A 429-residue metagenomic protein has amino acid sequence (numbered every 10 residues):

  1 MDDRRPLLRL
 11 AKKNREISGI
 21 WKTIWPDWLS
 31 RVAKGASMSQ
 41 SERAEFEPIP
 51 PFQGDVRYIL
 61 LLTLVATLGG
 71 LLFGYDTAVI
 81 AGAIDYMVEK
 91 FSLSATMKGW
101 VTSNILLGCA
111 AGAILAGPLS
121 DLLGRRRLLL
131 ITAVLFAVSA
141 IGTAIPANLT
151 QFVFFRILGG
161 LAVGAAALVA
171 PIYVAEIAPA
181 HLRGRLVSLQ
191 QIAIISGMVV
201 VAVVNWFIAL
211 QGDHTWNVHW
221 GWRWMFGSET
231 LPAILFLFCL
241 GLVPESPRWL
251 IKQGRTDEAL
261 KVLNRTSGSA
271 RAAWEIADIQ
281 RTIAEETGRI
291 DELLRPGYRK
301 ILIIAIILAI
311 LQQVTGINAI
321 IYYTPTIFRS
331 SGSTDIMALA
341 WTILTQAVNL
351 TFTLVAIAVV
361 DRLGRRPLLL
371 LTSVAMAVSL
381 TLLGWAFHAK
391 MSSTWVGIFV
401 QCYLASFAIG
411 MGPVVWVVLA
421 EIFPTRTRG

Functional and structural regions predicted by a protein language model:
L7-L10, L29: Leucine-biased recognition of intrinsically disordered, low-complexity hydrophobic segments
K13: Catalytic cores and adjacent flexible loops of soluble metabolic enzymes that perform enolate/carbanion chemistry on
W21, W25-W28: Tryptophan (W) side chains
V32, S39-N264, R281-G429: Alpha-helical transmembrane bundle of multi-pass membrane proteins
T266-G268: Short helix/loop segments within enzyme catalytic domains that coordinate or immediately flank catalytic cofactors
A272-R281: Short, well-structured alpha-helical segments
